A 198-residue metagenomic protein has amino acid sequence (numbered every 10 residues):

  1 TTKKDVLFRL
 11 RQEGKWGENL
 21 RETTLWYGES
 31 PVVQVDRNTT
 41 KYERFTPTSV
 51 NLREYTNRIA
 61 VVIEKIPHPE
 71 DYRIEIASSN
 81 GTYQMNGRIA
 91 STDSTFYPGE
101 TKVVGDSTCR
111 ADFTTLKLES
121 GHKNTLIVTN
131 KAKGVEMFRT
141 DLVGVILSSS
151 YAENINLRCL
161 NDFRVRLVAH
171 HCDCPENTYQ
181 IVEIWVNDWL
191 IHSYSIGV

Functional and structural regions predicted by a protein language model:
T1-K4, D71-Y151, I196-V198: Tryptophan-paired
T1-Y55: Short, low-hydrophobicity acidic/polar segments
N38, Y42-F45, D106, S148-A152 (+1 more regions): Solvent-exposed, conformationally flexible loop/turn segments
T40, N51, E64, L116-L118 (+1 more regions): Generic marker of residues within folded, mature protein domains
N57-I59: Structural beta-strand segments of beta-rich domains
V62-P69: Structural motif
I127-V198: Hydrophilic extracytoplasmic domains
